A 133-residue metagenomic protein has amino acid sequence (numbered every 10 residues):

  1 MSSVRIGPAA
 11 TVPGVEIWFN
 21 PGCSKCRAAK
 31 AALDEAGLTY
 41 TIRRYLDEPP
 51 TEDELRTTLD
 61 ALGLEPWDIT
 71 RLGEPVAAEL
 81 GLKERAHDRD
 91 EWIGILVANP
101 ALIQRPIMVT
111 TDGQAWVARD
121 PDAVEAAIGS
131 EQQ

Functional and structural regions predicted by a protein language model:
S2-S3: Serine residues within intrinsically disordered or low-complexity segments
I6-A36, Y40-Y45: Local sequence-structure signature of Cys/Sec-based thiol-disulfide redox active-site neighborhoods
Y45-Q133: Thiol/selenol-based redox catalytic cores and closely related redox-interacting motifs
